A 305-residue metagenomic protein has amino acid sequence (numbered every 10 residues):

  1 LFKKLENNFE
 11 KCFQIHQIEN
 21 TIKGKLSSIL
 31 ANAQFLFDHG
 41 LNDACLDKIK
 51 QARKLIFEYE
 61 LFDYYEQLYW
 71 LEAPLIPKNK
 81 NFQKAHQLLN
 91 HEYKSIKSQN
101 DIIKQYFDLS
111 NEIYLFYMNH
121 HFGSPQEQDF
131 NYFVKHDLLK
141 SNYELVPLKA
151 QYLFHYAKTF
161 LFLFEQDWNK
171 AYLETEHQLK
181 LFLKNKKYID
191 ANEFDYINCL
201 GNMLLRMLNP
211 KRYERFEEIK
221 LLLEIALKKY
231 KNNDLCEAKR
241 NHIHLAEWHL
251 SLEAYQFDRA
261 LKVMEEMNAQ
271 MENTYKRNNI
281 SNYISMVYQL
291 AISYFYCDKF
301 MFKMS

Functional and structural regions predicted by a protein language model:
L1-F133, Y143-L145: Flexible inter-repeat linkers and adjacent short helices within tandem amphipathic alpha-helical repeat scaffolds
I29-D38, W70-N79, D108-S124, Y152-D167 (+3 more regions): Tandem amphipathic alpha-helical repeat scaffolds
N42-D43, F62, F82, W168-N169 (+3 more regions): TPR-repeat structural position
I49-F57, N90-S98, F133-Y143, T175-Y188 (+3 more regions): Amphipathic alpha-helical segments of tetratricopeptide repeats
E60-Q67, D101-D108, L145-L153, K186-L200 (+2 more regions): Alpha-solenoid helical repeat architecture
Q105-Y230: Internal metal/ion-chelating core segments
N198, N202-R206, P210-N232, C236-N268: Acidic, glycine-rich loop-and-beta core segments that form the ion-binding/anion-interacting portion of active sites
L252-S305: Helix-coil-helix junctions within alpha-helical repeat/solenoid scaffolds
